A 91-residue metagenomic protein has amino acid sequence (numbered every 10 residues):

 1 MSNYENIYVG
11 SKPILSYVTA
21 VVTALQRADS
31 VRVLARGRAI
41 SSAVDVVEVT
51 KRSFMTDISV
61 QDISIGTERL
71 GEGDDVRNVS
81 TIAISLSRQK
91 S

Functional and structural regions predicted by a protein language model:
M1-L25: Histone-fold modules and their flanking histone-like tails across chromatin and transcription assemblies
Y4-N6, V22, A28-R32, D57 (+2 more regions): Beta-strand-rich binding-surface signature of beta-sandwich/beta-barrel folds used to engage anionic ligands
S11, L15-V18, I40-V44, D57: Amphipathic alpha-helical transducer elements in NTP-driven molecular machines
K12, R36, S87: Structured beta-strand/turn binding interfaces of compact recognition modules in eukaryotic regulators
I14, A43-V47, I63-E68: Short amphipathic alpha-helical surface micro-motifs
L25-V47, K51: Charged, well-structured alpha/beta interaction segments
S53-I58, D75: Arginine/glycine-rich "motif VI" loop of SF2 helicases in the C-terminal RecA-like domain
Q61-S91: C-terminal edge-of-domain segments
